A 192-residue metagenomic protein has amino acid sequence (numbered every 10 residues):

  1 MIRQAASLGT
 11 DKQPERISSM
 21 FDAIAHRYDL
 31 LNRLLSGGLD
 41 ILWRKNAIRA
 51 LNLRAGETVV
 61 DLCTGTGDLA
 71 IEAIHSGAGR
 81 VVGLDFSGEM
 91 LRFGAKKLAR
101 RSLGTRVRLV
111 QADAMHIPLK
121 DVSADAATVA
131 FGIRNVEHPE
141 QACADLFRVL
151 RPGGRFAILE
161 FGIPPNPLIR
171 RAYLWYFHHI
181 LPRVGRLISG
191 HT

Functional and structural regions predicted by a protein language model:
M1-S19: N-terminal auxiliary segments of SAM/dcSAM-dependent transferases
R27, G37-E57, E72: Conserved alpha-helix/loop element of class I SAM-dependent methyltransferases that forms part of the SAM/SAH-binding
Y28, A127-T128: Hydrophobic beta-strand segment of the Class I
T58-H116: Class I SAM-dependent methyltransferase SAM/SAH-binding core
M115-A126: A short acidic, Gly/Pro-enriched loop at the edge of an enzyme's catalytic core that lines a small-molecule cofactor
F131-G132: Short catalytic micro-motifs in class I SAM-dependent methyltransferases
E140-R155: A short glycine-rich, Lys/Arg-flanked "PGG" loop and its adjoining helix->strand segment in the class I
R155-G185: Conserved class I S-adenosyl-L-methionine
